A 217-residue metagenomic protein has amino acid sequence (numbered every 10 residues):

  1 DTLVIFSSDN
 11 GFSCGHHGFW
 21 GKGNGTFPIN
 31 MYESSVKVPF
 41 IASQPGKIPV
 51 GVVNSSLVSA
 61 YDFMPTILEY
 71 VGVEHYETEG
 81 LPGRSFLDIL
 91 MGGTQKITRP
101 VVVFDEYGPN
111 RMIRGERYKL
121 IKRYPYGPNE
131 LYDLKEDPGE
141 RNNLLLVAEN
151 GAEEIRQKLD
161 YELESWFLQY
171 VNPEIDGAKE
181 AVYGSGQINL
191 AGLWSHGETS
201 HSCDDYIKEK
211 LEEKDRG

Functional and structural regions predicted by a protein language model:
D1-I48, S59, P82: Histidine-centered active-site microenvironments of extracellular/periplasmic hydrolases and transferases
D1-L3, K47-I113, E154-Q157, I175-A178 (+1 more regions): Polar, surface-exposed loop/tail segments that function as active-site lids or cofactor/substrate-recognition elements
L3-S8, P39-I41, F63-L68, Y132-D133 (+1 more regions): Beta-strand elements within well-structured catalytic alpha/beta cores of enzymes that handle phosphate/sulfate esters
F6, Y32-S35, T94-I97, I113-R114 (+1 more regions): Extracellular/periplasmic catalytic domains that process cell-envelope and extracellular macromolecules
E33-K37, L81, Y107-G108, G115 (+1 more regions): Short, solvent-exposed loop/turn segments at the edges of secondary structure
Q44, I113-E116, K122-R123, L134: Active-site beta-strand termini and strand-to-loop segments that position acidic
I48-G51, G139-L144: Short small-residue beta-strand/loop micro-motif enriched in glycine and branched aliphatics
F63, L145-G217: Long, internal low-complexity/basic segments
